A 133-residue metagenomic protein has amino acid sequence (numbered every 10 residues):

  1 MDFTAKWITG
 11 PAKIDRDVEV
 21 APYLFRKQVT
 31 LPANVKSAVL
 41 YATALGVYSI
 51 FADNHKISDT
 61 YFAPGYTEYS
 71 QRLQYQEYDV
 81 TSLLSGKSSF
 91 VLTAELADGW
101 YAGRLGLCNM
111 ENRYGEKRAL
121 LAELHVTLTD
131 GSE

Functional and structural regions predicted by a protein language model:
M1-K13: Boundary/junction segments of secreted and surface-exposed precursor proteins
I14-D15, V20, F25-E133: Accessory beta-strand-rich segments of carbohydrate-active enzymes
